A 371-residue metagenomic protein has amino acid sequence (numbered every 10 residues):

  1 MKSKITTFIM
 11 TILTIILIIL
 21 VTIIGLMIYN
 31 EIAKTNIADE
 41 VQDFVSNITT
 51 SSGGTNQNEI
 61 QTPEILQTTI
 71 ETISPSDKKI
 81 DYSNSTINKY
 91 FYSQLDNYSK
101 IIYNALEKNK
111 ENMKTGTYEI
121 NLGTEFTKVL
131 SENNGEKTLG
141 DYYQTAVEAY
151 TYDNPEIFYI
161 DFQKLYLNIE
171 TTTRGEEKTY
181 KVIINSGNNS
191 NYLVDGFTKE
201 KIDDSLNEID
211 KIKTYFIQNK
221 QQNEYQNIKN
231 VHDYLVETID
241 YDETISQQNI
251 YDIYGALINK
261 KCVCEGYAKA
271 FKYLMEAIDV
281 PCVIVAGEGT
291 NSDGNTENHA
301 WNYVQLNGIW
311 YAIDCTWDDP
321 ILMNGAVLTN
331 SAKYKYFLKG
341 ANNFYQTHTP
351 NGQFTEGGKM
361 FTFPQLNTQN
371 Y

Functional and structural regions predicted by a protein language model:
K2-N223, Y345-Y371: N-terminal accessory/pre-domain segments preceding catalytic cores
T6, D242, G340: Residue-level signal for threonine
V182-I183, G255, N259-K261, I309-C315: Short, well-ordered strand-loop elements centered on a beta-strand within folded domains, enriched for acidic residues
T198-A256: Secondary-structure boundary elements
I202, Q221, L257, K261-C264 (+1 more regions): Flexible, glycine- and charge-enriched loops at secondary-structure boundaries
E224-N227, V263, Y267, F271: Hydrophobic (often cysteine-bearing) scaffold residues that line and stabilize catalytic clefts of nucleotide/cofactor
D242-I250, Y254, K261, C282-N295: Catalytic cysteine-centered active-site loop
G266-N343: Hydrophobic/aromatic-rich core segments of domains that either
